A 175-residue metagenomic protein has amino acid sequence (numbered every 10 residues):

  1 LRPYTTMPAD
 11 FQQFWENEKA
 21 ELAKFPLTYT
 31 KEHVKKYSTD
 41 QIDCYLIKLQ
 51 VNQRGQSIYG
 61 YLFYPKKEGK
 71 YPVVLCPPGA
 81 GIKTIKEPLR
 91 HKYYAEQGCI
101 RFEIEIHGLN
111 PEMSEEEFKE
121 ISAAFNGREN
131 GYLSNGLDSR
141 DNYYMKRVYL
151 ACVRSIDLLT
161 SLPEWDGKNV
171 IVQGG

Functional and structural regions predicted by a protein language model:
A9, A20-G69: N-terminal cap/lid segment of alpha/beta-hydrolase-fold proteins
W15, C152: Conserved hydrophobic/aromatic pocket- or pore-lining residues that grip, position, or stack substrates in active sites
Y59-Y64, G69-A80, R101: Short beta-strand element of the alpha/beta-hydrolase
K66, S161-W165: Glycine-rich helix-loop-beta junction characteristic of Rossmann-like nucleotide cofactor-binding loops
A80-L150, L158: Cap/lid segment of the alpha/beta-hydrolase catalytic domain
E164-G175: Alpha/beta-hydrolase fold nucleophile elbow
